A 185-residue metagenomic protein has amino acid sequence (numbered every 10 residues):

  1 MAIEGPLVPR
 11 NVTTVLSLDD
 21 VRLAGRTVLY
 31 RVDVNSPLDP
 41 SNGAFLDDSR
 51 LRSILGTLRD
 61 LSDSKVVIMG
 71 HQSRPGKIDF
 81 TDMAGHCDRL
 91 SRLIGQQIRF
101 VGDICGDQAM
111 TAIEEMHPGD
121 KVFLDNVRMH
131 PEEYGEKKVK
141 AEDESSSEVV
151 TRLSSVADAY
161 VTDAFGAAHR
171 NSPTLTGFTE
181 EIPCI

Functional and structural regions predicted by a protein language model:
A2-I185: Active-site loop-to-helix "anion-binding N-cap" substructures in soluble metabolic enzymes
